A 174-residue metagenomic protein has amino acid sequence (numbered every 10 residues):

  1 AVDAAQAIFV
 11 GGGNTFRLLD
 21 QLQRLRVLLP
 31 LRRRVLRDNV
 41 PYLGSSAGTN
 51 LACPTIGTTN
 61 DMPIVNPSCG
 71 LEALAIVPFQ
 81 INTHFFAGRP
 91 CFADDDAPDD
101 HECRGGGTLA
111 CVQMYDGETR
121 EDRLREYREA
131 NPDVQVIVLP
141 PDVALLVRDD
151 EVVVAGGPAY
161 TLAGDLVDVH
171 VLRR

Functional and structural regions predicted by a protein language model:
A1, R26-N39: Catalytic-core regions built around general acid/base machinery
A1-A7, L18-Q21: N-terminal small/polar loop signature for handling phosphorylated ligands or for N-terminal nucleophile
A4-G13, P30: Hydrophobic alpha-helical segments and helix pairs
A7, G57-R174: C-terminal and late-domain segments of enzyme folds
F9-G12, V35-T55: Catalytic nucleophile loop
T15-F16, T49-A52, A144-L146: Short, active-site-adjacent cap segments at secondary-structure transitions
T15-L25, F92: Glycine/threonine-rich flexible loop motifs
L18-L19, C53, N60: Glycine/Thr-rich phosphate-binding loops of Rossmann-like dinucleotide-binding domains
